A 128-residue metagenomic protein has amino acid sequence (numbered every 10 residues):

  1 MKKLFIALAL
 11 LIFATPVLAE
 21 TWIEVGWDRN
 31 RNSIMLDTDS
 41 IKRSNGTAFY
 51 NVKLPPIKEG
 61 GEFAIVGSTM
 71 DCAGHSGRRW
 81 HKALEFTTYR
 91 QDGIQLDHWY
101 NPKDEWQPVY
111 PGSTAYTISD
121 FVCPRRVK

Functional and structural regions predicted by a protein language model:
M1-L4: Positively charged n-region of N-terminal signal peptides that target proteins for export
I6-L8: Sec-dependent N-terminal signal peptides
V17-G67, D71-K128: N-terminal secretory-pathway/extracellular module detecting exported/lumenal segments and adjacent signal-anchor/first
